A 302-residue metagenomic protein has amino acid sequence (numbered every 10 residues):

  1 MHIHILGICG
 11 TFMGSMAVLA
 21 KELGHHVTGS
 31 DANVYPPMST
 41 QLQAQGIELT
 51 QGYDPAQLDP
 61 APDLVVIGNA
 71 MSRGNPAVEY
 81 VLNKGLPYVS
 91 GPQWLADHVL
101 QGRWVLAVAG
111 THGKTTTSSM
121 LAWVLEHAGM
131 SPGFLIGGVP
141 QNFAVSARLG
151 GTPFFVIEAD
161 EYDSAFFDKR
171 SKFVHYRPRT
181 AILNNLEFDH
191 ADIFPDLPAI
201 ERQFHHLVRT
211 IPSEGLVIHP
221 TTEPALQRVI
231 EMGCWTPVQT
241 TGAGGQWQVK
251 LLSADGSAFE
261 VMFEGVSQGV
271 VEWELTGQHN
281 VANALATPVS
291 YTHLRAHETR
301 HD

Functional and structural regions predicted by a protein language model:
M1-W94, L216, P224, K250 (+2 more regions): N-terminal leader/targeting and accessory segments in enzymes
M13, L275-A286: Short glycine/threonine-rich catalytic loop with a Thr-x-Gly-x-Asp
L19-E22, Q43, Q57-P60, N69 (+3 more regions): Phosphate-binding loop of NTP-binding sites
T28, A128-G133, L294-R295: Phosphate-handling active-site elements
T28, T50-Y53, G91-A96, F134-G138 (+2 more regions): Beta-strand->loop->alpha-helix junctions that form or flank phosphate-binding loops in nucleotide-handling enzymes
W104, F263-W273: Glycine/charged-rich beta-loop-alpha catalytic/anionic-binding loops adjacent to active sites
L251-S267: Acidic-glycine-rich active-site phosphate/pyrophosphate-binding loop
T292-H301: Conserved small/polar residues in nucleotide/adenosyl-binding loops
